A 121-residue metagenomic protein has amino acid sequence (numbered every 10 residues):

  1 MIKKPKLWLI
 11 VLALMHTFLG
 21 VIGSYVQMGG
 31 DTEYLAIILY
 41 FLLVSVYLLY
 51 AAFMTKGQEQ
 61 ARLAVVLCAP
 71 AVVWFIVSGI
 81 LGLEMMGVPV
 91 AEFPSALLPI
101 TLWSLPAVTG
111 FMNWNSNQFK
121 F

Functional and structural regions predicted by a protein language model:
K3-A13, Q58-C68, F121: Membrane-interfacial loop-to-transmembrane alpha-helix junctions, especially the N-terminal start
P5-E33: Membrane-helix boundary elements
L7, W103-F121: Membrane-water interface at the C-terminal end of transmembrane alpha helices
L14-L19, T32-F53, A69-V73: Core segments of alpha-helical transmembrane spans in multipass integral membrane proteins
I22-V26, V46-M54, V77-E84: Membrane-helix exit/interface motif
E33-V44, E92-S104: Alpha-helical transmembrane segments of polytopic membrane proteins
Y40-Y47, L63-G82, W103-P106: Hydrophobic alpha-helical membrane segments
G57, F75-L98, N113-S116: Membrane-helix boundary connector in multi-pass membrane proteins
